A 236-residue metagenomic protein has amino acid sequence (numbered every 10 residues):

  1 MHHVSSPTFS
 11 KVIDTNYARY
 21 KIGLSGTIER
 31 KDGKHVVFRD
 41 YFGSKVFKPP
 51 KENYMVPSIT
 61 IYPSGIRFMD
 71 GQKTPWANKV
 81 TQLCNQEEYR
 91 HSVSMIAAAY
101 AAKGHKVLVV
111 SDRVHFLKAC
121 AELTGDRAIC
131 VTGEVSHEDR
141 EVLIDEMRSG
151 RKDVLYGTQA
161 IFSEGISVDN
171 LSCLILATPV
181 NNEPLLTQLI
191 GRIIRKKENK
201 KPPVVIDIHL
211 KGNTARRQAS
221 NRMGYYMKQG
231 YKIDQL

Functional and structural regions predicted by a protein language model:
M1-I22, R30, K106, R127 (+5 more regions): N-terminal helicase ATP-binding lobe
H2-T60, Y226: Post-DEXD/H (motif II) to motif III coupling segment of the RecA-like Helicase ATP-binding lobe
V12-A18, D169, K196-K200: Short, conserved loop/helix-junction motifs that constitute active-site signature segments in enzyme catalytic cores
Y20, D153-V154, C173: Short, Asp-centered acidic motifs that coordinate Mg2+ and/or phosphate in catalytic or ligand-binding sites
S25-I28, C173, N181-V205, M223: Conserved SF2 helicase motif VI
F38, P57, R192-Y225: Conserved segment of the helicase C-terminal RecA-like domain
D70-D112, K118-E122: Conserved interdomain hinge at the start of the Helicase C-terminal
L108-V110, K118-A119, G125-I166, L185: Conserved helicase ATPase core of P-loop NTP-dependent helicases/translocases
